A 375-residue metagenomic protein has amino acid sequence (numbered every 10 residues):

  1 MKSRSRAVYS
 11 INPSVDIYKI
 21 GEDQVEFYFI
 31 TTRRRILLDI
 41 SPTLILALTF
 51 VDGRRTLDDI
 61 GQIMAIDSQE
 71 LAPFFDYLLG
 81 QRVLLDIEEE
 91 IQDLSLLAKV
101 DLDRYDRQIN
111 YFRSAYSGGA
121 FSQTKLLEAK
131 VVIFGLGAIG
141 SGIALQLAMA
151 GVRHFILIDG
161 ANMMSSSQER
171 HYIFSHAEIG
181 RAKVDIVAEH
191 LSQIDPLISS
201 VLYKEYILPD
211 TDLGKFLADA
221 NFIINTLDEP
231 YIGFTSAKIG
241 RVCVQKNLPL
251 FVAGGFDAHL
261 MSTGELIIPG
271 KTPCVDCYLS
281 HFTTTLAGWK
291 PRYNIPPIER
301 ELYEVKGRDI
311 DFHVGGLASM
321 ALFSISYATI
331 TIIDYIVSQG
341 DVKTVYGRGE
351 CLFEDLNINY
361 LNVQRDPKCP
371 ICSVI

Functional and structural regions predicted by a protein language model:
M1-I375: Adenine nucleotide-associated cytosolic modules
